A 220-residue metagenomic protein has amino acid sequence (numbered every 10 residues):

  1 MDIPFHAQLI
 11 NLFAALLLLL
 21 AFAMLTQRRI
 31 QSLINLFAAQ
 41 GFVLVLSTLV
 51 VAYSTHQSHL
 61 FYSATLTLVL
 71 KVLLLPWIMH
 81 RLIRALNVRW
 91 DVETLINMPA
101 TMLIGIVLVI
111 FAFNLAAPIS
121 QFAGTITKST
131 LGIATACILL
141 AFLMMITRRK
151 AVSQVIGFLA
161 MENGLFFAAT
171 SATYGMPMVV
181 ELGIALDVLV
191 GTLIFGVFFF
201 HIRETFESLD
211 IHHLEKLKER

Functional and structural regions predicted by a protein language model:
M1-R220: Alpha-helical transmembrane segments of multi-pass membrane proteins predominantly involved in bioenergetics
